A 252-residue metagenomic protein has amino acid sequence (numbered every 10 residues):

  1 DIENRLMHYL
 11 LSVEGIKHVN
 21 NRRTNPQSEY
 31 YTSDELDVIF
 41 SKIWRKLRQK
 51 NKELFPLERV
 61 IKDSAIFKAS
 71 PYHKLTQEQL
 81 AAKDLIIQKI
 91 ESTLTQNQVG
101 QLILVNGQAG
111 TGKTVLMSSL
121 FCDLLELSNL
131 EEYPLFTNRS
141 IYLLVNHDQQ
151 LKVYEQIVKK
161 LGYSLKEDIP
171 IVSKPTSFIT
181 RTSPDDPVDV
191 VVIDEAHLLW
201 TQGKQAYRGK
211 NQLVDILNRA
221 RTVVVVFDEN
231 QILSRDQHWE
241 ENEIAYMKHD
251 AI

Functional and structural regions predicted by a protein language model:
D1, V145, F227: Short beta-strand/turn micro-motifs composed of small residues that flank or help shape donor/cofactor-binding pockets
I2-L94: Boundary/linker segments flanking structured domains
H8-H18, L161-D168, Y246-I252: Structural alpha-beta junctions
T76-Q77, K83, I87-Q96, N106-T111 (+5 more regions): Conserved helicase motor core of SF1/SF2 NTP-dependent helicases
V99: Exposed loop/turn and edge beta-strand positions of beta-sandwich/beta-sheet ligand-binding modules
L102: Walker A (P-loop) ATP-phosphate-binding motif of ABC ATPase nucleotide-binding domains
S140-V191: Inter-Walker segment of RecA-like/P-loop motor cores
